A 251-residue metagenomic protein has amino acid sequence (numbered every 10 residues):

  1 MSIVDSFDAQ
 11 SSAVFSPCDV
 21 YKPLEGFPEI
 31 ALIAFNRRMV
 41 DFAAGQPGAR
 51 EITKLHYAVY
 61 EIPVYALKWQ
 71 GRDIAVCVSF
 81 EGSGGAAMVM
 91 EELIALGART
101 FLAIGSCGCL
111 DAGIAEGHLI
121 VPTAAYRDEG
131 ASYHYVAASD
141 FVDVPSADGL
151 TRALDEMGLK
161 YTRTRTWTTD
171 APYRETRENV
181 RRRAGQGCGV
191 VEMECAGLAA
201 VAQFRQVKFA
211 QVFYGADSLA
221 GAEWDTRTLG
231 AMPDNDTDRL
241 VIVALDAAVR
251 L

Functional and structural regions predicted by a protein language model:
M1-F141, P145, G149: Metabolite-binding pocket within alpha/beta catalytic cores that recognizes anionic/polar moieties
G84-A87, M193-L198: Short glycine/serine/threonine-rich phosphate/pyrophosphate-binding segments that cradle anionic phosphate groups
R99-T100, G189, K208: Short acidic/polar active-site loop segments enriched in Thr and Asp
D140-Q186: Active-site rim beta-loop-alpha module in soluble metabolic enzymes
G149-M157, V201, V243-L251: Generic non-transmembrane alpha-helical segments
A196-M232: Zn-dependent metallopeptidase/amidohydrolase metal-coordination segment
G221-L251: His/Asp/Glu-rich mid-to-C-terminal helical/loop segments that flank catalytic regions of hydrolases
